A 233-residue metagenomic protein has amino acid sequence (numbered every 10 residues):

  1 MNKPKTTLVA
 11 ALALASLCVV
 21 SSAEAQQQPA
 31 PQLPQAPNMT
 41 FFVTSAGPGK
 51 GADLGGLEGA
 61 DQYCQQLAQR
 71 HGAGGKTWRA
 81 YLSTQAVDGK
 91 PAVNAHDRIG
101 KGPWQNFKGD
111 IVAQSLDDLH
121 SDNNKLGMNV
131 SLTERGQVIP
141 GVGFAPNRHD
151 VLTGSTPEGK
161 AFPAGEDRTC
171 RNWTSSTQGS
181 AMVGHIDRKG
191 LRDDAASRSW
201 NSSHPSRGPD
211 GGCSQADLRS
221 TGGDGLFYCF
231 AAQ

Functional and structural regions predicted by a protein language model:
M1-A10: Bacterial N-terminal signal peptides that target proteins for export
K5-T6, A15, L132, L152: Intrinsically disordered/low-complexity terminal segments and short unstructured peptides
V9-V19: Bacterial N-terminal signal peptides
E24-Q233: Secreted/extracellular ectodomain signature
